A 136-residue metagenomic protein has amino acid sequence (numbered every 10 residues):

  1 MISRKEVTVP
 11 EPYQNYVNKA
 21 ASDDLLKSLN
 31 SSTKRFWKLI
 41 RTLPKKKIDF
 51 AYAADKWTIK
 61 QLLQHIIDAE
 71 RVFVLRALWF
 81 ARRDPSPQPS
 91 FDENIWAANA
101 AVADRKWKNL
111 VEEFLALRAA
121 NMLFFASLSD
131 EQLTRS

Functional and structural regions predicted by a protein language model:
M1-K60, R71-S136: Aromatic-glycine hotspot motif
H65: Histidine-centered divalent metal-coordination motifs
